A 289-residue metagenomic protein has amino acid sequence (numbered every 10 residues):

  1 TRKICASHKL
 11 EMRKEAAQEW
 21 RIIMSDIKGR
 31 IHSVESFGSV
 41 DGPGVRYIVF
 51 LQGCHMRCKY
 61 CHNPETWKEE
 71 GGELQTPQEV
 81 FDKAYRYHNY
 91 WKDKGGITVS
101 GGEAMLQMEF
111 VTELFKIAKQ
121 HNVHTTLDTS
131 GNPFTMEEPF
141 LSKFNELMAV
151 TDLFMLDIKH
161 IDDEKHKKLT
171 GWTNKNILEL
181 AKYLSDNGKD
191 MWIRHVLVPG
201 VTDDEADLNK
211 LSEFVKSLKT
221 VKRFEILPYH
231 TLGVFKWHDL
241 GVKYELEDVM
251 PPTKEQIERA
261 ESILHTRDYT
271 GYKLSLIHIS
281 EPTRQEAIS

Functional and structural regions predicted by a protein language model:
E19-F50, H55-E73, R86-D93: N-terminal [4Fe-4S]-dependent radical SAM core
Y85-N89, D93-G96, M105-L232, K236-H238: Conserved AdoMet/S-adenosylmethionine-binding subsite of the radical SAM
E213-K216, K222, H238-I263: A structural motif corresponding to the C-terminal lobe/cap of the Radical SAM core domain
Q256-L276: A cross-taxonomic marker for long C-terminal extensions/tails that follow the last structured domain
I277-S289: Single conserved hydrophobic/aromatic residue that forms the stacking wall/gate of nucleotide- or nucleobase-binding
